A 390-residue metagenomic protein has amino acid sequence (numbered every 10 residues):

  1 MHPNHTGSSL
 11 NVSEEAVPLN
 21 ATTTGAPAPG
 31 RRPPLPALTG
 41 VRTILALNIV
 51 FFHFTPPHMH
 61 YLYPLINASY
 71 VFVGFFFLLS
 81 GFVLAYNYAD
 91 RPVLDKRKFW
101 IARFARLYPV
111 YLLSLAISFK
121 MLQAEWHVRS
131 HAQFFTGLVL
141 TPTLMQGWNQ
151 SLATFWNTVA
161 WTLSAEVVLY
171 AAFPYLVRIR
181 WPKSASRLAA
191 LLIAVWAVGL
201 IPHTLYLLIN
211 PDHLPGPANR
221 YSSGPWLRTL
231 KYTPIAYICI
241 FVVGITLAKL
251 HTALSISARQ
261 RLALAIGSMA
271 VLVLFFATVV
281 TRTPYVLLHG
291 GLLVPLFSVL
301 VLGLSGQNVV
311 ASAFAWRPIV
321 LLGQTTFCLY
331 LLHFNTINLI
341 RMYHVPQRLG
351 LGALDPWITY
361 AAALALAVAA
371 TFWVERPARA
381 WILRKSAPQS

Functional and structural regions predicted by a protein language model:
M1-A218, V320, T325-T326, P346-S390: Membrane-cytosol interface segments of multi-pass membrane proteins, especially ER/Golgi lipid-handling enzymes
M59, S255, L339: Conserved protein kinase catalytic core
Y70, T158-E166, L230-I245, G290-V294: Membrane-interface micro-motifs in multi-pass membrane enzymes
A85-R91, L122-Q123, Y175-P182, I245-S255 (+4 more regions): Structural signal for the C-terminal ends of transmembrane alpha-helices and the immediately following loop
I179-W196, A253-V273: Hydrophobic alpha-helical segments of polytopic membrane proteins
W196-T204, S223-G224, A236, I245: Loop-centered beta-sheet repeat module
N219-T229, L351: Membrane-interface segments at the starts/ends of alpha-helical transmembrane spans
T233-P234, F241, A265-R376: Alpha-helical transmembrane segments of multi-pass integral membrane proteins
